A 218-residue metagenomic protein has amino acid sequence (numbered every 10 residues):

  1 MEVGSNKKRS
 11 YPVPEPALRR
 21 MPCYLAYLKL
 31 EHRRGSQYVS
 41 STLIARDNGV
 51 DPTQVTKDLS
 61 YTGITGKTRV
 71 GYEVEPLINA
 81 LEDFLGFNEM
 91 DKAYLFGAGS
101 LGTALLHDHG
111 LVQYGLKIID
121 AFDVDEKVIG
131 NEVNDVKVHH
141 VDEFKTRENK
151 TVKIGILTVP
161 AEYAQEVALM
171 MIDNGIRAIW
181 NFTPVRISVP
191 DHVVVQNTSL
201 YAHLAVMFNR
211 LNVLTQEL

Functional and structural regions predicted by a protein language model:
M1-Q37: Extreme N-terminal segment that seeds HTH/winged-HTH DNA-binding domains in transcriptional regulators
K8, Y38, T42, D47-M90: HTH-adjacent hinge/linker in prokaryotic transcriptional regulators
K29-H32, G130, V136-L218: Phosphate-bearing ligand-interacting subdomains that bind or position ATP/ADP/UDP/GDP/NAD(P) or nucleotide-linked
A98: Glycine-rich Rossmann-fold phosphate-binding loop(s) that bind the pyrophosphate of adenine dinucleotide cofactors
L101: Hydrophobic/small residue at the entry helix of a nucleotide-binding pocket
Q113-N134: NAD(P)-binding Rossmann-fold cofactor-contacting core
